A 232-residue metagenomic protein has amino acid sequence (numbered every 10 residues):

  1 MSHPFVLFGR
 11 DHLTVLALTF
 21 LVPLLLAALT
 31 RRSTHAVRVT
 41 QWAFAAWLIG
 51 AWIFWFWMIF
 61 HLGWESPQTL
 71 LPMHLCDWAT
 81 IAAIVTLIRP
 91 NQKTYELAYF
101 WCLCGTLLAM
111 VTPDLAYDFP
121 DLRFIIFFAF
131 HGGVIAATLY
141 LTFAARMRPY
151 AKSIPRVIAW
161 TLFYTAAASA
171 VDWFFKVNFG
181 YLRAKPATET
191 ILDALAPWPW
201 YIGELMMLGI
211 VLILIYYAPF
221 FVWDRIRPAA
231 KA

Functional and structural regions predicted by a protein language model:
H3-T19, P155-F163, F175-I213: Membrane-interface transmembrane-helix boundary segments in multi-pass integral membrane proteins
D11-L18, G63-C76, E96-Y99: Structural signature of hydrophobic alpha-helical transmembrane segments
V15-A27, D77-I88, F130-A144, E204-F220: Hydrophobic cores of alpha-helical transmembrane segments in multi-pass inner/ER membrane proteins, independent
L29-Q41, I88-T94, A145-I154: Membrane-interface helix-boundary motifs at transmembrane edges
R38-F44, L70-H74, Y95-L103, I125-F127: Cytoplasmic-side transmembrane-helix entry/capping segments in multi-pass membrane proteins
W47-W57, C102-D114, T161-V171: Aromatic-anchored segments of alpha-helical transmembrane domains
F60-P67, I88-K93, P113-I125: Membrane-interface helix caps and helix-loop-helix hairpins in membrane proteins
V111-T161: A contiguous pocket-lining binding segment that forms or flanks enzyme active sites
